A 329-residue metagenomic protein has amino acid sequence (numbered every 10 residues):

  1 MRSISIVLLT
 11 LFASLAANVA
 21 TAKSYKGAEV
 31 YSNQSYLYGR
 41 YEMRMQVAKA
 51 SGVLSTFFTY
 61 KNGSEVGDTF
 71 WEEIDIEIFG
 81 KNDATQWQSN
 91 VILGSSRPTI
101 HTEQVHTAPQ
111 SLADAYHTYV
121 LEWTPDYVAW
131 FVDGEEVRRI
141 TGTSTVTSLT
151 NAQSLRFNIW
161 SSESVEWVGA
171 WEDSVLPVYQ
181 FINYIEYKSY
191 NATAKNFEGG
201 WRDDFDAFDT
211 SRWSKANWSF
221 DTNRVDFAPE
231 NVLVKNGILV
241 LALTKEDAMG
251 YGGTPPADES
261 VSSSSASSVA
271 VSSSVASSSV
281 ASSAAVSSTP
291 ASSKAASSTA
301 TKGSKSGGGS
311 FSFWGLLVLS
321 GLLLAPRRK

Functional and structural regions predicted by a protein language model:
M1-L8, K329: Bacterial N-terminal signal peptides that target proteins for export
S14-A17: N-terminal signal peptide c-region/cleavage motif recognized by signal peptidases
A22-A266: GH16 jelly-roll
R202, D206, S306-F311, G315: Short acidic, low-complexity intrinsically disordered linear motifs used for protein-protein interactions
P256-S306: Ser/Thr/Gly/Pro-rich low-complexity, disordered linker/stalk segments of secreted and cell-surface proteins
F311-K329: A cross-kingdom C-terminal cell-surface attachment/processing module
